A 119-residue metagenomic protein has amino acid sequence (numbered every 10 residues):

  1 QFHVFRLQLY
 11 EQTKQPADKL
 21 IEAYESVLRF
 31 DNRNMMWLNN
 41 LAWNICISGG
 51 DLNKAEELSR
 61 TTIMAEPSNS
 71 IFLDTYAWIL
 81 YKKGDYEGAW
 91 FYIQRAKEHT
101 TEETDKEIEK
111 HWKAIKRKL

Functional and structural regions predicted by a protein language model:
Q1-D18, E22-K83: Alpha-helical adaptor scaffolds
G88-L119: Terminal, low-structured helical/coil segments at or just beyond the last alpha-helical repeat
